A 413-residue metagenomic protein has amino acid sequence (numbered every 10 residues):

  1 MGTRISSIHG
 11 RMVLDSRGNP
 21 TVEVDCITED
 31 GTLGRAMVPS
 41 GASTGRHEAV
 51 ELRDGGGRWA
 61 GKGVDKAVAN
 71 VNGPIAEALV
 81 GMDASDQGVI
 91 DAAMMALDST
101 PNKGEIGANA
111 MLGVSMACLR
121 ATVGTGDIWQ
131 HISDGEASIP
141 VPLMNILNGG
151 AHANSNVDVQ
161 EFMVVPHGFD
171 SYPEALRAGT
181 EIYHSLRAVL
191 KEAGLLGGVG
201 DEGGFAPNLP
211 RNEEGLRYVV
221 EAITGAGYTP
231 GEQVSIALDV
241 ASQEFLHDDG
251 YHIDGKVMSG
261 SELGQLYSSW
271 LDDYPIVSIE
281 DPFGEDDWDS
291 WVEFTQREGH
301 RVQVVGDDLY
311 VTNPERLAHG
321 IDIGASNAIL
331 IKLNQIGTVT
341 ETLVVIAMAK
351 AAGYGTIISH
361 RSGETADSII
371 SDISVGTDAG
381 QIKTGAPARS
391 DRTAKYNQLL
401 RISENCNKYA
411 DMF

Functional and structural regions predicted by a protein language model:
M1-V22: Short, Gly/Pro- and small/polar-rich lid/capping loops
V13-D15, V24, T100-T122, V141-D158 (+4 more regions): Conserved phosphate/anionic-ligand binding catalytic regions in large, soluble enzymes, centered on
V22-E29, A36-S40, M144-P166, E221 (+4 more regions): Short beta-strand elements
T28-D30, N72, A76-D83, M94 (+13 more regions): Structural signal for hydrophobic packing residues in well-ordered secondary-structure cores of soluble enzyme domains
P39-D127, H131-I132, L176, G204: Metal- or metallocofactor-binding catalytic centers and their adjacent structured scaffolds across diverse enzyme
A137-G200: Mobile "lid/hinge" segments at catalytic clefts and subdomain interfaces of large enzymes
E161-Y172, L196-N212, A241-D254: Active-site-proximal beta-alpha loop/turn segments in soluble metabolic enzymes
E213-F413: Catalytic core of soluble alpha/beta enzymes
